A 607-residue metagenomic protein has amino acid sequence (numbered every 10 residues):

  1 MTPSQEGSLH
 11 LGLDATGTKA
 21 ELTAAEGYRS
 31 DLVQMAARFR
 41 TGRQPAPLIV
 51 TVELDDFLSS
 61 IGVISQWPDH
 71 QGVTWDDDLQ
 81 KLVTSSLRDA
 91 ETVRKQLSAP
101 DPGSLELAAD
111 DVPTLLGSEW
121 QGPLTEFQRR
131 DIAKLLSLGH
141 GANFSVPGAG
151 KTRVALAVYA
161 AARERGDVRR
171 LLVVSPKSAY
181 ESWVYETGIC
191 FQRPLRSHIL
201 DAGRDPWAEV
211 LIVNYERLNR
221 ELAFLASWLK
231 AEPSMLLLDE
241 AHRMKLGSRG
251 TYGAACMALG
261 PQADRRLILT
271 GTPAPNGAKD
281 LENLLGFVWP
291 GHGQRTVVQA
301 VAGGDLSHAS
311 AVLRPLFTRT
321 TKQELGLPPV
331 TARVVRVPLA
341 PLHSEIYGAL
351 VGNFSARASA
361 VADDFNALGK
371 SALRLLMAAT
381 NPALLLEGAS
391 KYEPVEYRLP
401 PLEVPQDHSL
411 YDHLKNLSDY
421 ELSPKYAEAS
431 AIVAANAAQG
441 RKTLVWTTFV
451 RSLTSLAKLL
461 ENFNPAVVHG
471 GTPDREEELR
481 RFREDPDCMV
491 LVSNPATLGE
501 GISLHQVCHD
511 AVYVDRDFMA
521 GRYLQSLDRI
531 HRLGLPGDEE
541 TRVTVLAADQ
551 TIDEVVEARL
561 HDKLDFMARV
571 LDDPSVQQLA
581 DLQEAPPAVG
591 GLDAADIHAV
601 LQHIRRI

Functional and structural regions predicted by a protein language model:
M1-L105, D167, A311, F354 (+2 more regions): Charged, low-complexity intrinsically disordered regions
G27-P47, L54-S65, G103-A133, H140 (+13 more regions): SF2 helicase/translocase NTPase motor core, specifically the RecA-like lobe 1 inter-motif segment between Walker
S104, L136, G150, V154 (+8 more regions): Conserved Helicase C-terminal RecA-like lobe
P147, E240-M244, G271-P273, D515-F518 (+1 more regions): Conserved Walker B
P147-G148, A263-G277: Conserved helicase ATPase motor motifs in RecA-like P-loop NTPase domains
I212-K230, S248-D264, I268, G286-Y392 (+4 more regions): Inter-lobe coupling linker of SF2 helicases/translocases
E221, N276-G277, L453-S455, E476 (+2 more regions): SF2 helicase motor core recognition
F518-L527, H531-I607: A conserved SF2-helicase RecA2
